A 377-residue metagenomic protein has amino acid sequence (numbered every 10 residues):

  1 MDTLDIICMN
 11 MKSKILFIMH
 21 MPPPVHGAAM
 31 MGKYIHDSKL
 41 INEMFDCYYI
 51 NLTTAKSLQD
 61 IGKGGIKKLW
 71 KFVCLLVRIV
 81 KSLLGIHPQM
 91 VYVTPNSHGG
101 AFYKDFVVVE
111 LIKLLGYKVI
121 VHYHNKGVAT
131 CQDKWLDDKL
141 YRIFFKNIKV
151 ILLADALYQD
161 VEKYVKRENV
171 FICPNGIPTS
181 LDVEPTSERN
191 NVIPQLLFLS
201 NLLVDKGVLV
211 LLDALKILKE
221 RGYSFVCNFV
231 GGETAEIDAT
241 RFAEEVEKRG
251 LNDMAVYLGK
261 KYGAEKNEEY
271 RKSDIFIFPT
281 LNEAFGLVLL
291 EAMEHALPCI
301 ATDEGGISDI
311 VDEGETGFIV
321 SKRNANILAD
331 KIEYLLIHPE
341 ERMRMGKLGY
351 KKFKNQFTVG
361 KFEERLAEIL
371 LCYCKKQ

Functional and structural regions predicted by a protein language model:
L16-I18, S187-L215, C227-E233: Conserved donor-binding/catalytic core segment of Leloir-type glycosyltransferases
N51-A55, L199, V226-R241, G259-K260: Glycosyltransferase donor-sugar binding loop
T240-K261: Nucleotide-activated donor-binding/catalytic signature segment of Leloir-type glycosyltransferases, i.e., the conserved
K260-K261, E268-S273: Short alpha-helical donor nucleotide-sugar binding micro-motif in glycosyltransferases
L281: Aromatic "clamp/platform" in nucleotide-sugar-dependent glycosyltransferases that forms part of the donor/acceptor
P298-A301: Short hydrophobic beta-strand element within catalytic cores of glycosyltransferases and related nucleotide-activated
E313-G314, F318-A325, Y334-P339: Conserved acidic donor-binding segment of nucleotide-sugar-dependent glycosyltransferases
I327, Y334, E341-Q356, F362-R365: A short, well-ordered alpha-helix in the C-terminal region of glycosyltransferases
